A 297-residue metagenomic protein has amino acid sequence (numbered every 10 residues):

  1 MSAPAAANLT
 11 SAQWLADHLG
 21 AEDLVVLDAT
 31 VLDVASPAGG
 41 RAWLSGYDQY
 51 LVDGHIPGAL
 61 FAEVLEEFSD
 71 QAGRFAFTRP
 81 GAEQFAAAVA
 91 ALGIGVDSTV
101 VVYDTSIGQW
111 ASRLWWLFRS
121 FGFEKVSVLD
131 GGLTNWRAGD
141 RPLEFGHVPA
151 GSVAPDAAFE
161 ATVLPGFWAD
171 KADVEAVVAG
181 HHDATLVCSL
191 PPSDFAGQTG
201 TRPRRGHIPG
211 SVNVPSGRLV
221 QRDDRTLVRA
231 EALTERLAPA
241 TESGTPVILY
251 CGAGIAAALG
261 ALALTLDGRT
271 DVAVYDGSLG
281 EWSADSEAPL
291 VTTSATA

Functional and structural regions predicted by a protein language model:
M1-A297: Cytosolic catalytic domains that perform sulfur/thiol-centered chemistry
